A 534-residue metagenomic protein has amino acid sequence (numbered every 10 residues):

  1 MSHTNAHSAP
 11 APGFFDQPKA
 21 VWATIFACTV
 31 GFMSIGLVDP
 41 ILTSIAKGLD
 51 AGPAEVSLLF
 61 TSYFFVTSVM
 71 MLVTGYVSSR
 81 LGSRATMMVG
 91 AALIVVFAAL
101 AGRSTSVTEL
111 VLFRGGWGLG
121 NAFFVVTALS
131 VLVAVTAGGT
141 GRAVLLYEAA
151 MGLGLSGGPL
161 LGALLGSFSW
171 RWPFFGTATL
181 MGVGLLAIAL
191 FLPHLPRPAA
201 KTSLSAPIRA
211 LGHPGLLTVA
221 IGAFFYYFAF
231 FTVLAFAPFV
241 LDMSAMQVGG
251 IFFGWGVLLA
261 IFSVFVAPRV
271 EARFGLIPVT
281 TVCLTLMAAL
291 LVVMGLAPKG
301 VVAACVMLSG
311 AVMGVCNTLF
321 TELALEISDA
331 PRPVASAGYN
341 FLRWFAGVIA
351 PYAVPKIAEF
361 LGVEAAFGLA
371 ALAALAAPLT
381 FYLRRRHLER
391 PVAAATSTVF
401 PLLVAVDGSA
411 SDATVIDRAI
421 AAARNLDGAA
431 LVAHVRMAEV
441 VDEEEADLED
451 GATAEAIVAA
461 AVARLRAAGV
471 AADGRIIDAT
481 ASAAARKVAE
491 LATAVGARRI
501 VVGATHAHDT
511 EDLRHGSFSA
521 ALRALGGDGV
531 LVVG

Functional and structural regions predicted by a protein language model:
D50, G82, R103-E109, A137 (+1 more regions): Helix-breaking motifs and short loop linkers at transmembrane-helix boundaries and internal kinks in secondary membrane
S68-T105: Conserved MFS/SLC helix-loop-helix module at the cytosolic interface between two early adjacent transmembrane helices
M71-G82, F262-G275, A358: Helix-to-loop junctions at the C-terminal end of transmembrane segments in multipass secondary transporters
F113-L153: Cytoplasmic helix-loop-helix junction between adjacent transmembrane helices in 12-TM secondary transporters
G138, L145-A189: Helix-loop-helix hairpin linking two adjacent transmembrane segments in secondary transporters
I277-F320: C-terminal transmembrane helical hairpin of 12-TM major facilitator-type secondary transporters
T398-A446, V470-D473, L525-D528, V533: Small/aliphatic-rich secondary-structure junction motif
V502-A524: Glycine-rich, Arg-bearing micro-motifs that act as flexible, cationic patches
